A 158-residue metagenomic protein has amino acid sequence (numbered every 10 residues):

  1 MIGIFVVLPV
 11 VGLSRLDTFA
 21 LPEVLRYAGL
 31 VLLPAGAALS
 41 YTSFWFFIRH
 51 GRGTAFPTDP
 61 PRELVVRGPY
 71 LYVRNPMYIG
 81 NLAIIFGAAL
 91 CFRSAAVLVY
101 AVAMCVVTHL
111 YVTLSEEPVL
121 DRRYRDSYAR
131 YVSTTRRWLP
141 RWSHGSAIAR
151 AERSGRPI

Functional and structural regions predicted by a protein language model:
M1-R67, I79-I158: Membrane-anchoring alpha-helices and their flanking helix-loop junctions
Y70: Solvent-exposed interhelical
N75: Extended, alpha-helix-rich binding/interface surfaces that flank or overlap catalytic cores and mediate recognition
